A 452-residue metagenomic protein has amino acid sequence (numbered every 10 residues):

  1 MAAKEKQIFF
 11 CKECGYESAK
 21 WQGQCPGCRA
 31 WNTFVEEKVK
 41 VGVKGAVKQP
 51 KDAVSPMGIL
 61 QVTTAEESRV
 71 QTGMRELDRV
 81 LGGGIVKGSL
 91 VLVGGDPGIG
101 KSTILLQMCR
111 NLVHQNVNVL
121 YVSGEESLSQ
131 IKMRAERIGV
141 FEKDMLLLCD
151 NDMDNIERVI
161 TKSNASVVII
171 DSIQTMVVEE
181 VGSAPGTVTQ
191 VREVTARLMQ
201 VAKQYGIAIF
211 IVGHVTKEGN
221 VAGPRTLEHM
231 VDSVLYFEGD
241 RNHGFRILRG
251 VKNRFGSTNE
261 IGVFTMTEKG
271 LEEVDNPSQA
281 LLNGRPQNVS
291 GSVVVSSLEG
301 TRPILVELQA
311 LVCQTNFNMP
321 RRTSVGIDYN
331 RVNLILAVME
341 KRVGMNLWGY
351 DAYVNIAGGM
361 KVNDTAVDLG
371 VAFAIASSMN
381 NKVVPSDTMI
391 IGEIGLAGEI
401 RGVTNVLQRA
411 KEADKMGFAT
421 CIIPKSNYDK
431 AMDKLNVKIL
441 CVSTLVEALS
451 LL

Functional and structural regions predicted by a protein language model:
A3-K6, F10-E13, E17-R79, V86-G94 (+8 more regions): Peripheral, non-AAA+ core regions of ATP-driven protein-machinery
V119-S123: Conserved RecA-like ASCE P-loop NTPase motor core of nucleic-acid helicases/translocases
G124-Q130: Conserved Walker A/P-loop ATP-binding site and its immediately adjacent core in helicase/helicase-like ATPase domains
